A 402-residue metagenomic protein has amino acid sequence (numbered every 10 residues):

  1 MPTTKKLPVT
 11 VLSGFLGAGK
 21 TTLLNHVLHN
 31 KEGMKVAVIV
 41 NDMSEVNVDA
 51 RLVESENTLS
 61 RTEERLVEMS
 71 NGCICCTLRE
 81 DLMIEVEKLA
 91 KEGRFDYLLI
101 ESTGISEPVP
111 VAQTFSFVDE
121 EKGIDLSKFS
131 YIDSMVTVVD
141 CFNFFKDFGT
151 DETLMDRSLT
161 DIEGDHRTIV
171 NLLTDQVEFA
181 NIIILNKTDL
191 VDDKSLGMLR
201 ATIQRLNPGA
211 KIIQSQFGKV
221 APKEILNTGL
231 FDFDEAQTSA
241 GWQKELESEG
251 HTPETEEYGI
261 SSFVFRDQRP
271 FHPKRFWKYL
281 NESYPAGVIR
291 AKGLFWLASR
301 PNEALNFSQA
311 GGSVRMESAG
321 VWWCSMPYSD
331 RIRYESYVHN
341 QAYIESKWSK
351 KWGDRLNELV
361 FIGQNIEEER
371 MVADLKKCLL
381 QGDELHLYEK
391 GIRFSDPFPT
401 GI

Functional and structural regions predicted by a protein language model:
P2, E45, F144, T150-G353 (+2 more regions): C-terminal accessory "lid"/substrate-recognition subdomains
P2-N171: Nucleotide-state-sensitive switch-loop elements of NTP-binding domains
A50, R79, V109-A112, D193-G197 (+2 more regions): Conserved strand-to-helix beginnings and helix N-cap segments that scaffold or border functional pockets
R51-E56, A201-I203, A373-K376: Short, aromatic/basic amphipathic alpha-helical patches
F145, E369-R370: Eukaryotic short linear interaction motifs
Y279-E282, M371-L379: Short amphipathic alpha-helices in soluble, non-transmembrane regions that often serve as interface/regulatory elements
Q364-E368: Helix N-cap motif at beta-to-alpha junctions
